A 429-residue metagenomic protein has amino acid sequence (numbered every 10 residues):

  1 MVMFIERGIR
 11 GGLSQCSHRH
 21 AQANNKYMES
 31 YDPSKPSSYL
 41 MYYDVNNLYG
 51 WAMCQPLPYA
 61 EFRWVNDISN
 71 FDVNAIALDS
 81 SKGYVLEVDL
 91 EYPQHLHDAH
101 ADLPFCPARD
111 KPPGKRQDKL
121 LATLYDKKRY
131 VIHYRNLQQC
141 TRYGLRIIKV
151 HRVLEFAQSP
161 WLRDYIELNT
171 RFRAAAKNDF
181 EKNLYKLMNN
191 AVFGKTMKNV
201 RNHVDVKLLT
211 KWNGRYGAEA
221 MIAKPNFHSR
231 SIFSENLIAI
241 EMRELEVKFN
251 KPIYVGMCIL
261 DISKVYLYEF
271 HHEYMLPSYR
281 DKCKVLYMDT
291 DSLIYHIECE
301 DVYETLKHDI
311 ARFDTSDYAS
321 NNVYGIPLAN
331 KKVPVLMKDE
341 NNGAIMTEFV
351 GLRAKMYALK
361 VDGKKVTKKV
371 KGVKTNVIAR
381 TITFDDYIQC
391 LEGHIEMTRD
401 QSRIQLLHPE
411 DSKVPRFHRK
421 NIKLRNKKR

Functional and structural regions predicted by a protein language model:
M1-R429: Conserved acidic
